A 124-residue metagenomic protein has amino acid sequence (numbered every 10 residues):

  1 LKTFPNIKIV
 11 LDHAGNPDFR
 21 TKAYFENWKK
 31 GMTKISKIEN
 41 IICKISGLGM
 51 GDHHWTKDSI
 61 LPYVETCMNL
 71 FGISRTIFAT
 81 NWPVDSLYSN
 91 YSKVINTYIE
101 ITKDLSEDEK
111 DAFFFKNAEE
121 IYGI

Functional and structural regions predicted by a protein language model:
L1-I77: Catalytic pocket-lining loop regions of alpha/beta-barrel enzymes, especially the amidohydrolase/enolase/GH5 lineages
H13, C43, N81, K110 (+1 more regions): Divalent metal-coordination and catalytic microenvironments
W28-G31, W55, S59, W82 (+2 more regions): Tryptophan-centric aromatic hotspots in well-structured domains and transmembrane helices
L48-M50, W82-D85: Short Gly/Pro-enriched loop/turn and capping motifs at secondary-structure junctions
T66, L70-I77, S86-I124: Mid-to-C-terminal alpha-helical segments outside catalytic/metal-binding sites
